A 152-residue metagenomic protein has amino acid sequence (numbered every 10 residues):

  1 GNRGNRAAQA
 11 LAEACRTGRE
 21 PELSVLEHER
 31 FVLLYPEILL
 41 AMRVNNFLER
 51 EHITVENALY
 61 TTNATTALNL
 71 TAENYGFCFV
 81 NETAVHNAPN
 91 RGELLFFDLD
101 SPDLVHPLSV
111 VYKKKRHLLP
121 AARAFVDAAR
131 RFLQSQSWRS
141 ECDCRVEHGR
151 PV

Functional and structural regions predicted by a protein language model:
G1, Y35, D98-D100, K114: Residues at the C-termini of beta-strands that transition into short coil/loop
G1-N2, A7-A12, L108-L118: A bilobed periplasmic-binding-protein/Venus flytrap-type ligand-binding module shared by bacterial periplasmic
G1-R6, C15-G18, R145-H148: Low-complexity basic/metal-binding stretches
N5-A7, V32, F77, L95 (+1 more regions): Residues embedded in well-ordered beta-strands
C15-L23, E27-E51, L118-D127, L133-C144: Secondary-structure junction motif
E37-F96: Hydrophobic hinge/microswitch elements
R50, E82-R91, S101-V152: C-terminal effector-binding regulatory domain of bacterial HTH transcription factors
